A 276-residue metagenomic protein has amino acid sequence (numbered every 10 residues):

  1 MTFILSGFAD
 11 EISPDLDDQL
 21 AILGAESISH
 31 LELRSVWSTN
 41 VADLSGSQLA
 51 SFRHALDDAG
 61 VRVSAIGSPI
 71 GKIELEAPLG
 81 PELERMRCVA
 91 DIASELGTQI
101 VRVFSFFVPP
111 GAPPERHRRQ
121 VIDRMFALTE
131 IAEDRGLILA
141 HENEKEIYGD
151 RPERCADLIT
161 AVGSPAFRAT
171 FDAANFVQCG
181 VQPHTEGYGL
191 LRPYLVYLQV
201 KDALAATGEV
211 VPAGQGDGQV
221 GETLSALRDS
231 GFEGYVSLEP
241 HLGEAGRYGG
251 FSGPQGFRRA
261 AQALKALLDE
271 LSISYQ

Functional and structural regions predicted by a protein language model:
M1-A9, S13-S29, D57-G60, P152-F171 (+1 more regions): Histidine-acidic metal/acid-base catalytic patches
M1-S6, V63-I73, S105-V108: N-terminal small/glycine-rich loop or linker at the start of catalytic domains across soluble metabolic enzymes
E11-S13, S35-W37, P69-K72, S105-P109 (+4 more regions): Active-site-proximal loop/turn and secondary-structure-junction residues that shape catalytic pockets, frequently
P14-A21, A55-D58, E74-A169, Q178 (+3 more regions): Active-site acidic/histidine proton-transfer and metal-coordination neighborhood in alpha/beta enzyme cores
E32, A65-G67, R102, A140 (+2 more regions): Conserved beta-strand positions in the central sheet of alpha/beta enzyme cores
E32-R53, F106-A112: Glycine-rich, proline-tolerant flexible connector loops at the mouths of alpha/beta enzymes
A42-G46, L75-G80, A112-H117, G180-P183 (+2 more regions): Short, solvent-exposed loop/turn segments at secondary-structure boundaries
S47-D58, R124-I131, G187, E222-A226: Catalytic-core regions built around general acid/base machinery
